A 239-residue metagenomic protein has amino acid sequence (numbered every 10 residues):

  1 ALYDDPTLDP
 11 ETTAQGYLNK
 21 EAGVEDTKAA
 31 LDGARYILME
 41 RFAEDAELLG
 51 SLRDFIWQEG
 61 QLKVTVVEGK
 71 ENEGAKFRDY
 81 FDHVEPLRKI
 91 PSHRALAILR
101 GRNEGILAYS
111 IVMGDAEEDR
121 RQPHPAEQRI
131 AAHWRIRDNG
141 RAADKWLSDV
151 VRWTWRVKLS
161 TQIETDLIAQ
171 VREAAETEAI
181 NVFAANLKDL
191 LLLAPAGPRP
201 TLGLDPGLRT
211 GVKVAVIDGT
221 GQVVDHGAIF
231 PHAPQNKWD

Functional and structural regions predicted by a protein language model:
A1-G203, R209-D239: Duplex nucleic acid-engaging cores and interfaces of nucleic-acid transaction enzymes
